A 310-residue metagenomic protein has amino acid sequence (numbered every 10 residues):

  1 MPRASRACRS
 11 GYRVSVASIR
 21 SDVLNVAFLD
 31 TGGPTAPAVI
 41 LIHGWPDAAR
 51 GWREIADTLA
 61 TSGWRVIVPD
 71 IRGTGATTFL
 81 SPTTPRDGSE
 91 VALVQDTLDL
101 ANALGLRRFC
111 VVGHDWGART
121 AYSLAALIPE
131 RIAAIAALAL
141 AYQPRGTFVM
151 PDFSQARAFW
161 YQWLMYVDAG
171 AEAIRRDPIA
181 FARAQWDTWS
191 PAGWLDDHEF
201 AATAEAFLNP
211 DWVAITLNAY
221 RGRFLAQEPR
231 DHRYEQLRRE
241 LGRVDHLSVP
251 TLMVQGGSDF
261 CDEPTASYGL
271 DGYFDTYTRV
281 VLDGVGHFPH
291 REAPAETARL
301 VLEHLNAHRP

Functional and structural regions predicted by a protein language model:
S5-V14, N25-V26, A38, T74-V112 (+4 more regions): Flexible "cap/lid" subdomain of the alpha/beta-hydrolase fold that forms the substrate-access gate
S15-S21: Short acidic-hydrophobic surface loop/beta-edge motif
D22-D30: A short loop-to-beta-strand scaffold at the N-terminal edge of the catalytic core in hydrolase folds
D30-F79: Conserved HGGG/HGGXW glycine-rich cap/lid loop of the alpha/beta-hydrolase fold
A48-A49, R119, V285: A short, glycine- and basic residue-enriched loop/turn that sits immediately adjacent to a domain's principal
E54-D57, T61, A126-L127, R299 (+1 more regions): Short, well-ordered alpha-helices that flank and scaffold nucleotide-derived cofactor binding pockets
V285-P294, A298: Catalytic histidine-centered segment of alpha/beta-hydrolase-like enzymes
